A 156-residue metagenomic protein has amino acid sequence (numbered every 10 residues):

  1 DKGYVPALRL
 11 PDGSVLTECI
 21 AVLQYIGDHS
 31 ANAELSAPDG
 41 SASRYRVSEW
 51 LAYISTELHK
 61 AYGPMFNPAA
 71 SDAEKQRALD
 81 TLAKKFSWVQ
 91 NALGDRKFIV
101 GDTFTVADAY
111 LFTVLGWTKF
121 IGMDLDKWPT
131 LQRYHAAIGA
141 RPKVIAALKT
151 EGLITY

Functional and structural regions predicted by a protein language model:
D1-F86, Q90, P129: GST-like domain detector, emphasizing the conserved glutathione-binding G-site in the N-terminal thioredoxin-like
I26-G27, A136, T155-Y156: Short secondary-structure boundary/hinge segments and terminal tails
N32, N91-T103, K143-A147: Surface-exposed helix-capping loop/turn segments at secondary-structure junctions
A33, D124-D126, I154: Short coil/loop linkers at secondary-structure junctions
Y62, I99-K127, Q132, A137-A140 (+1 more regions): GST superfamily/GST-like fold recognition
A147-Y156: Terminal-tail/helix-coil boundary detector
